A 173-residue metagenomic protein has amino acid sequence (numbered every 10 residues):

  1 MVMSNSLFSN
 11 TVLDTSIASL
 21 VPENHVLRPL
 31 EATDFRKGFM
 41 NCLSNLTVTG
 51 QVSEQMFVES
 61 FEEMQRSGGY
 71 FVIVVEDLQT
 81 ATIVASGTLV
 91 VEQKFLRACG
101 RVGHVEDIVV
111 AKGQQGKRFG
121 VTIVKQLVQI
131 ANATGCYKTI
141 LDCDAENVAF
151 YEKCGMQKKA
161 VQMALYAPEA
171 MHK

Functional and structural regions predicted by a protein language model:
M1-D34, K173: Conserved N-terminal entry element of GNAT/NAT acetyltransferase domains
H25, T80-S86, G103: Glycine-rich phosphate/pyrophosphate-binding loop shared by adenosine-nucleotide-utilizing enzymes
T33, M40-V52: Helix-loop element at the rim of GNAT/NAT acetyltransferase active sites that forms part of the acceptor-substrate
E62-V74, H104, V161-Q162: A short helix-loop-beta-strand connector motif used in the catalytic cores of GNAT acetyltransferases and, in some
V74, T82-V91, V109: Conserved beta-strand in the GNAT
C99-K112, V161-A164: Conserved acetyl-CoA binding element of GNAT-fold acetyltransferases
V110, G116-Q129: Conserved acetyl-CoA-binding loop-helix of GNAT-fold acetyltransferases
A131-D144: Conserved GNAT acetyl-CoA-binding A-motif
